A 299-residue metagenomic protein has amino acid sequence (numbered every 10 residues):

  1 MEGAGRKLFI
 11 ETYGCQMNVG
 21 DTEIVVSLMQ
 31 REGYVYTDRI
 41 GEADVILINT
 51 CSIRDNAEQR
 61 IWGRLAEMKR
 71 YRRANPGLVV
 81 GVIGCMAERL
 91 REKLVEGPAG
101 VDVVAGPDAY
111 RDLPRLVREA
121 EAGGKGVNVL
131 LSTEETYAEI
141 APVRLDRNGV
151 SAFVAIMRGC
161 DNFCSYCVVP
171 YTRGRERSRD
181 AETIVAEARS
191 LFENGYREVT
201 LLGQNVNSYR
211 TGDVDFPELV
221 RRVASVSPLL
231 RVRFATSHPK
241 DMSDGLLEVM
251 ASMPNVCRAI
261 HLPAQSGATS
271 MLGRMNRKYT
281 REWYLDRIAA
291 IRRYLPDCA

Functional and structural regions predicted by a protein language model:
M1-S208, I260, E282-R293: Proteins enriched for Cys/Gly/acidic motifs involved in redox and nucleic-acid/cofactor modification
V80-G81, R89, L94, E193-A299: Conserved SAM/AdoMet-binding glycine-rich loop
